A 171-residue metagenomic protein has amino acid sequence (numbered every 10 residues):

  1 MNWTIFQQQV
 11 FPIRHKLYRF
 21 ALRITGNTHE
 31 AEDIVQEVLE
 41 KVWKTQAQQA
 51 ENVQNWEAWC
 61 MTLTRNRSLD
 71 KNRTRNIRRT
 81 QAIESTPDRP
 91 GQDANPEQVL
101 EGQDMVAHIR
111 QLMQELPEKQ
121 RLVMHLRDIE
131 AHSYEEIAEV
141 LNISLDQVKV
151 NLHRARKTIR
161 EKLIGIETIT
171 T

Functional and structural regions predicted by a protein language model:
M1-R19, H29-E32, W43: A short, charge-rich alpha-helical start-of-domain segment used by transcription regulators
F6, H108-L116: Short amphipathic alpha-helical boundary/capping segments
R19, D33-E40, K44, Q54-N66: Structural recognition of an alpha-helix C-terminal capping motif at a helix-to-coil junction
H29, E135, D146: Residues within helix-turn-helix
T62-I83, G102, G165: Arg/Lys-rich amphipathic alpha helix in sigma70-family domain 2
R78-G102, S133: Internal acidic/polar
V123-R127: A short pre-motif secondary-structure segment
L141-G165: DNA-recognition helix of helix-turn-helix
